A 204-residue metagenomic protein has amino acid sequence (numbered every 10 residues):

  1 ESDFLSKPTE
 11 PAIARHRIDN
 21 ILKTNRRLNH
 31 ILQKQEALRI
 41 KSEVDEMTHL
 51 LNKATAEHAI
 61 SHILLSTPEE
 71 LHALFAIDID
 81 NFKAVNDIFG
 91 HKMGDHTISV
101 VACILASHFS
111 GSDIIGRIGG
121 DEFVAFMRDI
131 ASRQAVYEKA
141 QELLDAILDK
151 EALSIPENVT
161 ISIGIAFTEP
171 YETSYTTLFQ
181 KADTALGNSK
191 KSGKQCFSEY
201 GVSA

Functional and structural regions predicted by a protein language model:
E1-S2: As written
P8-T9, D129-A131: Hydrophobic/aromatic docking surface of two-component receiver
T9-E46, A54-L64, I114: Signal-transducing coiled-coil linker helices
L22, N86, L144-E151, D183-L186 (+1 more regions): Protein kinase-like catalytic domain
R39, N52-A73, D80-S110, G116-G120 (+4 more regions): Conserved long alpha-helical elements within nucleotide-processing catalytic cores of c-di-GMP signaling and class III
R117, R133, D145-S162, K190: Catalytic core regions of nucleotide second-messenger enzymes
F126-R128, A166-T168: Short hydrophobic/aromatic beta-strand micro-patches that form the beta-sheet surface supporting nucleotide- or nucleic
Y137, T168-S198, A204: Catalytic-core segments of nucleotide cyclases and related cyclic-nucleotide turnover enzymes
